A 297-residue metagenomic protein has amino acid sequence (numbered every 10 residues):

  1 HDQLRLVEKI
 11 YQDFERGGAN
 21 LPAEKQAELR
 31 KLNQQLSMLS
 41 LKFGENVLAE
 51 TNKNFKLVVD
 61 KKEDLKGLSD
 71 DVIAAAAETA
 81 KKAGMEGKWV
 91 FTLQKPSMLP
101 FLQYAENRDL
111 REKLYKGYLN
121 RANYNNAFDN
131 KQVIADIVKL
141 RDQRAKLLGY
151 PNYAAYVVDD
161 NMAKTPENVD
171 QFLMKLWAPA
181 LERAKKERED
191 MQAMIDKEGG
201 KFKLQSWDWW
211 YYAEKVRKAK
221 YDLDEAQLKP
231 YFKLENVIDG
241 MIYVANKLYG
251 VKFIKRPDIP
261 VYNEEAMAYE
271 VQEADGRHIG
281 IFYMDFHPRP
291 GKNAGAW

Functional and structural regions predicted by a protein language model:
D2-V47: Extended, charged alpha-helical coiled-coil/arm scaffolds that mediate oligomerization and mechanical coupling in large
L6-E8, M38, E45, A49-T92 (+3 more regions): Active-site-proximal, well-structured secondary-structure segments within enzyme catalytic domains
F14-R16, S97-Y104, A122-A127, V157-V169 (+2 more regions): Second-shell loop/turn segments in exported
E24, K95, R111-E112, Y118 (+2 more regions): Substrate/cofactor-recognition hotspot
W89, L99-L102, D109, K113 (+1 more regions): Propeptide (latency) domains of metzincin metalloproteases
K95-L99, Q103-R108, A268, P288: His/Glu-rich zincin catalytic helix
Q103, N123, N130-K131, D136-I137 (+1 more regions): Recognition helices and adjacent regulatory flanks at domain boundaries
Y115-A122, A219-E225: Short glycine/proline-rich turn/loop motifs
